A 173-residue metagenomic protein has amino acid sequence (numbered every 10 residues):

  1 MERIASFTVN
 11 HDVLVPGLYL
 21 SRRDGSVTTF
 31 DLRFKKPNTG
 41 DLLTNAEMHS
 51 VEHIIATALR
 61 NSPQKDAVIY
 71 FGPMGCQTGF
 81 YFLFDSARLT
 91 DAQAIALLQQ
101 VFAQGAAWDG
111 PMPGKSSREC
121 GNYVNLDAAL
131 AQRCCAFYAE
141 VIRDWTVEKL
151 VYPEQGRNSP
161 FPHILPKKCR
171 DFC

Functional and structural regions predicted by a protein language model:
M1-N38, V147, V151-Q155, P166-C173: Non-catalytic terminal extensions that flank enzyme cores
R22, F71-G72: A general structural signal for short secondary-structure junctions and capping/turn motifs
V27-R60, Y70-F71: Active/ligand-binding-proximal structured segments within catalytic/core domains that scaffold catalytic residues
L32, F80-F82: A structural signal for short, well-ordered beta-strand segments
S62-K65: Short secondary-structure junctions
M74-G79: Short, conserved phosphate-binding/catalytic loop or strand-edge motifs used in phosphoryl-/nucleotidyl-transfer
L83-S86, D91-C173: Acidic/histidine-enriched segments that form metal/cofactor-coordinating and catalytic pocket/exosite environments
